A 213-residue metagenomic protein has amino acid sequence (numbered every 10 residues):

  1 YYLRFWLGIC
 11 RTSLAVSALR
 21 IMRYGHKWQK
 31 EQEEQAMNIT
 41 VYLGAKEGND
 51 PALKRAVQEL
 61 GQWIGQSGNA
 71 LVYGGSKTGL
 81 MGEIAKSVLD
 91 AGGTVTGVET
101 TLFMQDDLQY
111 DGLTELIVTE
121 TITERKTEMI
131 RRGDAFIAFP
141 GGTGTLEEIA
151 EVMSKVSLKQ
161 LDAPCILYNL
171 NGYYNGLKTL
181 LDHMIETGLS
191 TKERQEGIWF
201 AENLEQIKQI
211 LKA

Functional and structural regions predicted by a protein language model:
Y2, V16-A36: Short, Lys/Arg-enriched N-terminal segments with co-localized hydrophobic residues within the first ~10-30 amino acids
R4-L7: N-terminal low-complexity segments that are often proline-rich with Ser/Thr-Pro
M37-R132, L170-E205, K212: A cross-family phosphate/adenosyl-ligand binding-site feature
V95, K159-A163: Short, structured loop/turn "capping" segments at alpha-beta junctions
E124-L158, I166: Active-site/ligand-binding-proximal alpha/beta "capping" segment
A163-N171: Short loop-to-beta-strand entry elements in the cores of soluble alpha/beta enzymes
